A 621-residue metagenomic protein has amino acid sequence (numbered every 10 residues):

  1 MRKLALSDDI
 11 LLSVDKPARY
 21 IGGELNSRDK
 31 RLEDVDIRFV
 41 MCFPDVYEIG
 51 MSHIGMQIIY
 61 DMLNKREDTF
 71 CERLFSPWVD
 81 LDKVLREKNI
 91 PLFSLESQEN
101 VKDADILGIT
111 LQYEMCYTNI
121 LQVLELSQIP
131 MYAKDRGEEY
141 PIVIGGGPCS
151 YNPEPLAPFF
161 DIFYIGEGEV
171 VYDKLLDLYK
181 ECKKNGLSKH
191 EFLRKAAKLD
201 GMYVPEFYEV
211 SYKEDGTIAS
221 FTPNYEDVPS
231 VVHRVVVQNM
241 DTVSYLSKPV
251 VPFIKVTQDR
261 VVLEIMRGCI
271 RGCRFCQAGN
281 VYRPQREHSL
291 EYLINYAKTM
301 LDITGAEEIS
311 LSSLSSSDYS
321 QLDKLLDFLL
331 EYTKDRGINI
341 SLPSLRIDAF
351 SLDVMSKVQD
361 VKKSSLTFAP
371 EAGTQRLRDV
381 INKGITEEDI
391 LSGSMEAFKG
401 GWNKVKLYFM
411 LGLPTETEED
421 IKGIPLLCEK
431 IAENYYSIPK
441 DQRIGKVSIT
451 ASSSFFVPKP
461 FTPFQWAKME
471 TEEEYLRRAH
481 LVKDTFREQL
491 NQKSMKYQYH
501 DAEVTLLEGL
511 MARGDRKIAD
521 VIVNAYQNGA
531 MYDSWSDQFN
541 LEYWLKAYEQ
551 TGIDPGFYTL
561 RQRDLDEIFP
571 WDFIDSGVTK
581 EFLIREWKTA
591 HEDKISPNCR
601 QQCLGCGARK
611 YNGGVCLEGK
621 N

Functional and structural regions predicted by a protein language model:
M1-R28, E33, F39-M41, E488-N621: Radical SAM enzyme core and accessory elements
I10-V40, Y47-E48, P205, S211-V262 (+2 more regions): N-terminal [4Fe-4S]-dependent radical SAM core
F39-D45, L63, V250-F275, L301 (+2 more regions): N-terminal pre-triad scaffold of radical SAM enzymes
M41-C42, M115, T299-K406, L411-T450 (+2 more regions): Conserved SAM/AdoMet-binding glycine-rich loop
H53, K255-E291, Q602-K620: Canonical Radical SAM [4Fe-4S] cluster-binding loop centered on the CxxxCxxC motif and its immediate flanking residues
E67-D80: A short beta-strand-loop structural module common to alpha/beta enzyme folds
P77-P223, P460-D515, I522-S536: Glycine-rich beta-alpha loop elements in corrinoid/cobalamin-binding modules across cobalamin-dependent enzymes
K195-V204, L314-Y319, P343-A349, G412 (+4 more regions): A glycine-rich phosphate-binding loop feature that marks nucleotide/adenosyl-phosphate handling sites
